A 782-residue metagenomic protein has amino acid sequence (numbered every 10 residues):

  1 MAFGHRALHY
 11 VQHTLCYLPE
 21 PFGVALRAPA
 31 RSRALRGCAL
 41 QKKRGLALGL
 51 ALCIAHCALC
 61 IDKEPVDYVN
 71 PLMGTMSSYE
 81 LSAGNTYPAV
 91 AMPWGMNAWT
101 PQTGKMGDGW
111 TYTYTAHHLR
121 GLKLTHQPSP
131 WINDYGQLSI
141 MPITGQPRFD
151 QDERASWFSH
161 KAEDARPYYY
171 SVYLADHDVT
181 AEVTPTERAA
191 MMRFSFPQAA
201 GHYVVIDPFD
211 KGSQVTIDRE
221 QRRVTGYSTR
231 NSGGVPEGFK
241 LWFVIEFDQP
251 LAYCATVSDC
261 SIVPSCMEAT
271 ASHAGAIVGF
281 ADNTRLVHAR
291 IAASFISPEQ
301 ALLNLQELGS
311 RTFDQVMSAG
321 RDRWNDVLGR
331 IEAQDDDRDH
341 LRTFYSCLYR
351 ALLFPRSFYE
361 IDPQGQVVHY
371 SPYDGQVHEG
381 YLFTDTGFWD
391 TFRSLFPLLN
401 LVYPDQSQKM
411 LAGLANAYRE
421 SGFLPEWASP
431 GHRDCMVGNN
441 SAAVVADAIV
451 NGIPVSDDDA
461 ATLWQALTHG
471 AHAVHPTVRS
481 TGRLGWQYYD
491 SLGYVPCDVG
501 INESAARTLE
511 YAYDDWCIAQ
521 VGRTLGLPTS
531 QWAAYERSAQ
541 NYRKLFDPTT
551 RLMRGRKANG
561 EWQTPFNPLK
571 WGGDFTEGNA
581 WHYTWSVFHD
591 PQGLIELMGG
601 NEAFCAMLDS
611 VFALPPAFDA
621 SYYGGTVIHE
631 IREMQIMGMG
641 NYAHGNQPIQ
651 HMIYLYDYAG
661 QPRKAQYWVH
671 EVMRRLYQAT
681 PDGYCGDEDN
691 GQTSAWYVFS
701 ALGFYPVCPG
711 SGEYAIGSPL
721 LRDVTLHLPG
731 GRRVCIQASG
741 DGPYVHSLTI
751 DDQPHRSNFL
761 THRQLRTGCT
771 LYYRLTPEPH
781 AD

Functional and structural regions predicted by a protein language model:
G4-C16, A28-G45: N-terminal polybasic/positive-inside topogenic patches
V24: Surface-exposed, charge/polar-rich loops and edge strands
L46-L50: Sec-dependent N-terminal signal peptides
I61-F396, N400-A443, I449-L509, C517 (+8 more regions): Accessory carbohydrate-recognition regions in carbohydrate-active enzymes
A738-D752: Surface-exposed interfaces of beta-sheet-rich extracellular modules
